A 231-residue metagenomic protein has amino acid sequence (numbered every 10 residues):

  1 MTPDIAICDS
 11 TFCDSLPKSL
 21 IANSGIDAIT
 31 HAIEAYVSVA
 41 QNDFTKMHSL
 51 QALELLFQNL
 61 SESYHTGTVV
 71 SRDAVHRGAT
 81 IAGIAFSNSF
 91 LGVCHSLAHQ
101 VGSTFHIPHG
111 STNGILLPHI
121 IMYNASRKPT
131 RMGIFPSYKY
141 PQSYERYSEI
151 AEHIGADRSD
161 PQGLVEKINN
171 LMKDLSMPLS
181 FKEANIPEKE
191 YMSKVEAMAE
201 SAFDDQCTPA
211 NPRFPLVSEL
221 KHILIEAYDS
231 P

Functional and structural regions predicted by a protein language model:
M1-Q41, R127, Y138, Q142-E149: A glycine/threonine-rich phosphate-anchoring loop and its flanking beta-alpha core in nucleotide/phosphate-binding
K18-I81, A85: C-terminal and late-domain segments of enzyme folds
I29-I33, V75-G83, L97, L117-I121 (+4 more regions): Short alpha-helical scaffolding segments that buttress acidic/His motifs in well-ordered protein cores
A40-H48, S63-A74, S89-C94, M132 (+3 more regions): Flexible, glycine/charged-enriched surface loops at secondary-structure junctions
T80-N113, D204-A210: Glycine-rich phosphate/pyrophosphate-binding beta-alpha loops
I107-S193: Gly/Pro-rich interdomain helix-loop hinge
E190-P231: Short, amphipathic C-terminal "tail helix"
